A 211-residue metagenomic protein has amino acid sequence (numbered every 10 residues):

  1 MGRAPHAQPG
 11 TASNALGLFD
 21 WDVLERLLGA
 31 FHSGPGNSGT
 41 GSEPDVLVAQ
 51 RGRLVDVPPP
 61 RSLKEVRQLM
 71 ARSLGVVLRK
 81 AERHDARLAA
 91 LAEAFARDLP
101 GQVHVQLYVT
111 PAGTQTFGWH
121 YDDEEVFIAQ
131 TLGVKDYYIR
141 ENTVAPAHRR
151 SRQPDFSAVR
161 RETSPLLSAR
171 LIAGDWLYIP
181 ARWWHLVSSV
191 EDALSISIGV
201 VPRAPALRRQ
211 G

Functional and structural regions predicted by a protein language model:
M1-A7, S13, V159: Fe(II)/2-oxoglutarate
S13-D175, W183-G211: Active-site region of the double-stranded beta-helix
Y178: Conserved beta-strand-loop-short alpha-helix elements that form and flank the Mn2+/Mg2+-coordinating active site
